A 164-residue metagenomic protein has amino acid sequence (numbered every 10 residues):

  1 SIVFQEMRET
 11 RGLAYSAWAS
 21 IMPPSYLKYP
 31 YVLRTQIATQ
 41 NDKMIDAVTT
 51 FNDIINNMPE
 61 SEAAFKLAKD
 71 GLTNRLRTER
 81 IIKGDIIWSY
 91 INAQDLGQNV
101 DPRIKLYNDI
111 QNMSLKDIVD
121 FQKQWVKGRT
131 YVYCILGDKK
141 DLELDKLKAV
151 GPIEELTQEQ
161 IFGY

Functional and structural regions predicted by a protein language model:
S1: Active-site recognition of the HExxH zinc-binding catalytic motif
F4, L115-Y164: Proteolytic maturation boundary segments
F4-N57, E62-L115, G128-L136: M16 family metallopeptidases and their MPP-like homologs
